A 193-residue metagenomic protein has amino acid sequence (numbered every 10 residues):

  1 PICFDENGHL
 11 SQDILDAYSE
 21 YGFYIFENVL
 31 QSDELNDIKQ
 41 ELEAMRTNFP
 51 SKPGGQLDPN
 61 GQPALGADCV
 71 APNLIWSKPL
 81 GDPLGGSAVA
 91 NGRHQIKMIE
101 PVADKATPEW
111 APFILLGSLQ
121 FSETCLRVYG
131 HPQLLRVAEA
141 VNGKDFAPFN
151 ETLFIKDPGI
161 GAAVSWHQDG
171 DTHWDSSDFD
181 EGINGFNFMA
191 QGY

Functional and structural regions predicted by a protein language model:
P1-E20, E27-E181: Non-heme Fe(II)-dependent double-stranded beta-helix
G159, G185-M189: Short gly/pro-enriched beta-turn/loop segments at secondary-structure junctions
Q191-Y193: Short, intrinsically disordered, charge-balanced linker/junction segments flanking boundaries in proteins
